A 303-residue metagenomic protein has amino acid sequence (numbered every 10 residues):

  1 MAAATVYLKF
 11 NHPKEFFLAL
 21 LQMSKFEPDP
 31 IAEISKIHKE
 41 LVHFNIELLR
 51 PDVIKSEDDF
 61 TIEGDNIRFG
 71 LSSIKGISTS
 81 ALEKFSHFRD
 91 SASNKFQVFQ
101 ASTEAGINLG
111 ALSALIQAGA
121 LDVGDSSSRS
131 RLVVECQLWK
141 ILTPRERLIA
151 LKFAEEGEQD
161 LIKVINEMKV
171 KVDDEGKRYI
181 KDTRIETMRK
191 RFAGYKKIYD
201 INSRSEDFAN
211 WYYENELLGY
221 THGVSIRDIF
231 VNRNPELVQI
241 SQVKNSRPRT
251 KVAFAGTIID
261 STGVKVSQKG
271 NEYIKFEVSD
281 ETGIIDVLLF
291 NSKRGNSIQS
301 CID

Functional and structural regions predicted by a protein language model:
M1-D303: Noncatalytic, beta-rich nucleic-acid-contacting surfaces in large DNA/RNA-processing enzymes
